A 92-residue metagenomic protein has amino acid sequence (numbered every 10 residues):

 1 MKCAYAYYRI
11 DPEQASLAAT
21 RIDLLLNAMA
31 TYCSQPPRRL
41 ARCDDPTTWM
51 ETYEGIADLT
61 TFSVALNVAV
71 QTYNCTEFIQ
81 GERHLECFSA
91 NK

Functional and structural regions predicted by a protein language model:
M1-L66, L85-K92: Short S/T/G/P-rich N-terminal loop/turn motif that feeds into the first structured element of a domain
N27-A30, Q71-C75: A general structural signal for alpha-helical elements within enzymatic catalytic domains
T72-F88: Conserved short beta-strand edge segments in small beta-sheet-based binding/regulatory domains
